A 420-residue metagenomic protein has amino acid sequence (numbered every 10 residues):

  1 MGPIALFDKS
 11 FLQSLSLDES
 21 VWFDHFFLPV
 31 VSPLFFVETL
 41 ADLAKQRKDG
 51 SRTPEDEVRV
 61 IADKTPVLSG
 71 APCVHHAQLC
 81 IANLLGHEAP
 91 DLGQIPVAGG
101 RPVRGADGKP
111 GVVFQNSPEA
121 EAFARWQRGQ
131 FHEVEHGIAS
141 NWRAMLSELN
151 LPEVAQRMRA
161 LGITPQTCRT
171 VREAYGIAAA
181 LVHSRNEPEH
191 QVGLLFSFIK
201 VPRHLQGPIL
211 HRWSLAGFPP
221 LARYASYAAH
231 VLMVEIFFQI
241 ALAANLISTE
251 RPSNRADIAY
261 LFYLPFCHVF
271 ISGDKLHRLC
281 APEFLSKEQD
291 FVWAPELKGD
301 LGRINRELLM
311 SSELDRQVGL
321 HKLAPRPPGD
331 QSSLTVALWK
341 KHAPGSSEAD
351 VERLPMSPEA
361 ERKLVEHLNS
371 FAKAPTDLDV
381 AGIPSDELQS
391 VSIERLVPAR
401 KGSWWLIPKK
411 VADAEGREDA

Functional and structural regions predicted by a protein language model:
G2-F266, L276-A420: Active-site-proximal, substrate-binding regions of enzyme catalytic domains and RNA-binding/basic surfaces
G273: Conserved residues at the C-terminal ends of beta-strands
